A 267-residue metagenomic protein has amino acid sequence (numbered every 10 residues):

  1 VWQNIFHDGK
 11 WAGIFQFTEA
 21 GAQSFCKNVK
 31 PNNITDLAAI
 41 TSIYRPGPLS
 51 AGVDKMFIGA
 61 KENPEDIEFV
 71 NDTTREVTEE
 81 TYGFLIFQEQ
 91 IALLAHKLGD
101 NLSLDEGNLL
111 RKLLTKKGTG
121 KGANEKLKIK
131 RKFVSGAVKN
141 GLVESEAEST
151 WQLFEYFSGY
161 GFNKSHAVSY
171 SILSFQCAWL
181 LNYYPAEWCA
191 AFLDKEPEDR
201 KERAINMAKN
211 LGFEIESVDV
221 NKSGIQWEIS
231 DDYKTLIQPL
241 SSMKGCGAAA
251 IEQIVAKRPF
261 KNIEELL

Functional and structural regions predicted by a protein language model:
V1-L267: Noncatalytic, beta-rich nucleic-acid-contacting surfaces in large DNA/RNA-processing enzymes
